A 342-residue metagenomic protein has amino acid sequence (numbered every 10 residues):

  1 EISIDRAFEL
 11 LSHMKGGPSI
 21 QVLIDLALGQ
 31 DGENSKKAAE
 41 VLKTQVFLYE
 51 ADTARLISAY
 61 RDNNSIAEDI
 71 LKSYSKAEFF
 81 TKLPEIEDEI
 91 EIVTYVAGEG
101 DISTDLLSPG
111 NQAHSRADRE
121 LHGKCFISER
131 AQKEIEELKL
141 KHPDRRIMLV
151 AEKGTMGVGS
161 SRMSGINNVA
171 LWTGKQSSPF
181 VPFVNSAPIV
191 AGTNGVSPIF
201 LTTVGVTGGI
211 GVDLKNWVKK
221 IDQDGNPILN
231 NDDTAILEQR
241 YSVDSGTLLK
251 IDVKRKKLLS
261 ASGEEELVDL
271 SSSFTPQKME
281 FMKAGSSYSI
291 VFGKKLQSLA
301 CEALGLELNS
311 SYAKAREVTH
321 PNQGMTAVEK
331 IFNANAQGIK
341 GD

Functional and structural regions predicted by a protein language model:
S3-D342: Fe-S-dependent hydro-lyases/dehydratases of central metabolism
